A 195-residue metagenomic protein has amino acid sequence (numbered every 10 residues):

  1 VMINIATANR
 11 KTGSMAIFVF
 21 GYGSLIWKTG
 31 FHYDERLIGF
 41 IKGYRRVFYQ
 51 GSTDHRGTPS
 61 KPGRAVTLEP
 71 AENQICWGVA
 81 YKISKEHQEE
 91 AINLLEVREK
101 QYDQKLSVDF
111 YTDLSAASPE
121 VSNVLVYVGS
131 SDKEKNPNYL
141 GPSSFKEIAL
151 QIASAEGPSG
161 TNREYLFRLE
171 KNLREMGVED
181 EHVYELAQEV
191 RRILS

Functional and structural regions predicted by a protein language model:
I5-S195: A glycine-rich, hydrophobic/aromatic-adjacent loop/helix-cap motif
